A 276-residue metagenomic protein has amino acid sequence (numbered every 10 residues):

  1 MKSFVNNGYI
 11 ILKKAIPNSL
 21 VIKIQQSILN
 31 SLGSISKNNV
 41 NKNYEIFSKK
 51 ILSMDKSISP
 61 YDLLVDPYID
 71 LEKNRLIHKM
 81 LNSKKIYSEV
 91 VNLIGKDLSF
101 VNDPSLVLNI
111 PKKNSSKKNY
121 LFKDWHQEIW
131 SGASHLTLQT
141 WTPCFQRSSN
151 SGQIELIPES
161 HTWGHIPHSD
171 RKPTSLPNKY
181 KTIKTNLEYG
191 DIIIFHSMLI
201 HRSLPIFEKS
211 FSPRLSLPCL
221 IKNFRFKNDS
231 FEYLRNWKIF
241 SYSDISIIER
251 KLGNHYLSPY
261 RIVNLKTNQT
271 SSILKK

Functional and structural regions predicted by a protein language model:
M1-N6, K13-K123: Non-heme Fe(II)-dependent double-stranded beta-helix
K50, N119-D124, S169-K181, F211 (+1 more regions): Short, surface-exposed loop/helix-turn segments at secondary-structure junctions that function as lids/hinges flanking
P111, I157-W163, L220-F226: Short edge-strand/loop segments of extracellular domains
F122-W130, H161, I200: Histidine-centered catalytic micro-motifs
H126, W130-S149, C219-N223: Short, conserved beta-strand element in jelly-roll/cupin
T137, R147-L204: Double-stranded beta-helix
L199, L204-K276: Non-heme Fe(II)/2-oxoglutarate
